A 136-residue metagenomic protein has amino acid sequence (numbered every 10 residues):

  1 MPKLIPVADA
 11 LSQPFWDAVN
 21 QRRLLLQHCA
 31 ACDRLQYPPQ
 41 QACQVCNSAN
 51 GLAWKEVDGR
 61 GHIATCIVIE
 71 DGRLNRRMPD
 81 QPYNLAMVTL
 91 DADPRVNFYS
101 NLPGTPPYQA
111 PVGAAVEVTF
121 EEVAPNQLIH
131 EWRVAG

Functional and structural regions predicted by a protein language model:
M1-L24, R133-A135: A broadly conserved sequence feature marking short terminus-proximal activation segments in nucleic acid-centric
R23-L26, Q40: Residues immediately within or flanking Cys/His clusters that coordinate Zn2+ in small zinc-binding modules
H28-A31, A42-S48: Short, cysteine/histidine-rich loop/knuckle motifs that typically chelate Zn2+
C32-Q36: A structural feature recognizing the 12-helix transmembrane core of secondary solute carriers
Y37, G51-A53: Short functional micro-motifs and their immediate structural scaffolds
Q41-C46, W54-H62: Short cysteine/histidine-rich zinc-coordinating motifs and their immediately flanking basic loops
I63-G104: Glycine-rich active-site loops that engage anionic ligands at enzyme catalytic sites
D93, F98-G136: Well-ordered alpha/beta subsegment
